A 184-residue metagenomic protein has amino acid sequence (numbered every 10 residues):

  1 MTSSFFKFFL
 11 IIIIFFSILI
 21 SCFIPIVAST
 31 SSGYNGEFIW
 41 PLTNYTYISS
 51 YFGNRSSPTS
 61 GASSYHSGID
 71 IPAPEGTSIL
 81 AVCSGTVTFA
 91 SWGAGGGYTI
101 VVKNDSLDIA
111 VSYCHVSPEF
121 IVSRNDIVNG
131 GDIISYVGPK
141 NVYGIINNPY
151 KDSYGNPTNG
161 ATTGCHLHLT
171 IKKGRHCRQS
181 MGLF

Functional and structural regions predicted by a protein language model:
M1-I13: N-terminal Sec-pathway targeting helices
I11-S21: Bacterial N-terminal signal peptides
S21-Y98, L107, G130, K140 (+1 more regions): Surface-exposed, glycine-biased beta-strand/turn segments
S29-F38, S123-N129, P149-F184: Acidic, glycine-rich catalytic/binding loops that coordinate metals and/or anionic ligands
Y51, S112-C114, T170: A cross-family glycoside hydrolase active-site/sugar-binding cleft signature
S64-H66, A81-F120, R124, P139-H166: Zn2+-dependent peptidoglycan hydrolase active-site motif and core
P72, K103-D105, K172: A generic structural motif
